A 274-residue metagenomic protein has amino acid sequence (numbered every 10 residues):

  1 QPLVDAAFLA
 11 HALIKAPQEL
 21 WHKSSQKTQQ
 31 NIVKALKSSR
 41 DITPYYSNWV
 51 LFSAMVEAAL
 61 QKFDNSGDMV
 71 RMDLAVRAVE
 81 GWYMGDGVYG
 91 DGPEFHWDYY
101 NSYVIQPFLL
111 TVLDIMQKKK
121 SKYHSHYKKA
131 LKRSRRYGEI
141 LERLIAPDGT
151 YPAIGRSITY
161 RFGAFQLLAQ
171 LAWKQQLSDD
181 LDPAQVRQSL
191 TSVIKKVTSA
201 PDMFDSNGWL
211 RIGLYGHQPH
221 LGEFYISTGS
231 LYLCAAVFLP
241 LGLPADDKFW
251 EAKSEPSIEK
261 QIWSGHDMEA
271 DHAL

Functional and structural regions predicted by a protein language model:
Q1-L131, R143-Q166: Aromatic-lined, polymer-binding surfaces characteristic of secreted/periplasmic polysaccharide-degrading enzymes
Q30, E57, F162, R211 (+3 more regions): Short, surface-exposed, charged/polar-biased interaction segments
K34-T43, E80-V88, K132-L144, S189-F204 (+1 more regions): Short, mixed-charge aromatic SLiMs
R71-A75, Q175-D179, E251-Q261: Short secondary-structure transition/capping segments
F95-I212, P219-D246: Long, repeat-rich segments with strong aromatic
L239-L274: Extended hydrophobic packing segments that form well-structured cores
